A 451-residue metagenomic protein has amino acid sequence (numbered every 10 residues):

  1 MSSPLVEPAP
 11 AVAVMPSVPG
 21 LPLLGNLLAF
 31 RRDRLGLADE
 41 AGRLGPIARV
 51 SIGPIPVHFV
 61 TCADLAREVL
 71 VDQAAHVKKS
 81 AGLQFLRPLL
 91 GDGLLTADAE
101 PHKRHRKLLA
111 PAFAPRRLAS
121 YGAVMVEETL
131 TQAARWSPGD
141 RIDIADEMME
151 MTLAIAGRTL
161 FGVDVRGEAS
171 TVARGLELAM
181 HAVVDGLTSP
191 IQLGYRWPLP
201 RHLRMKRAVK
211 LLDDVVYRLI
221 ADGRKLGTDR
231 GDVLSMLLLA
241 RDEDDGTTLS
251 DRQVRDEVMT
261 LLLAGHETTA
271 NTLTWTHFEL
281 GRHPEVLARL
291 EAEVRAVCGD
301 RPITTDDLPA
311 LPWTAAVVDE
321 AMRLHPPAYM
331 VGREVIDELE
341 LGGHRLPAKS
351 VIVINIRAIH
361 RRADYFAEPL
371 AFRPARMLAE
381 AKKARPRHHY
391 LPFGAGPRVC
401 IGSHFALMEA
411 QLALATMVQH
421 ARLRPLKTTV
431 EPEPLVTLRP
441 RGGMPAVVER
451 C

Functional and structural regions predicted by a protein language model:
S2-L5, M15, T129, E177 (+3 more regions): Cytochrome P450 proximal C-terminal region
S2-M15, R34, A38, K78-L86 (+6 more regions): Cytochrome P450 heme-thiolate monooxygenase catalytic core
P10-G20, G122, V126, R174-L178 (+8 more regions): Cytochrome P450 I-helix active-site segment
L24-G45, D214, R218, R301-G342: Conserved cytochrome P450 K-helix E-x-x-R motif and the immediately C-terminal K′/meander segment
L35, A48, R67-L86, A367: Cytochrome P450 catalytic domain signature, combining two hallmark sequence patches
T268-L287, E291-E293, H404-H420: Cytochrome P450 catalytic-core helices
I354-K382: Conserved cytochrome P450 K-helix/beta-meander segment immediately N-terminal to the heme-binding cysteine loop
